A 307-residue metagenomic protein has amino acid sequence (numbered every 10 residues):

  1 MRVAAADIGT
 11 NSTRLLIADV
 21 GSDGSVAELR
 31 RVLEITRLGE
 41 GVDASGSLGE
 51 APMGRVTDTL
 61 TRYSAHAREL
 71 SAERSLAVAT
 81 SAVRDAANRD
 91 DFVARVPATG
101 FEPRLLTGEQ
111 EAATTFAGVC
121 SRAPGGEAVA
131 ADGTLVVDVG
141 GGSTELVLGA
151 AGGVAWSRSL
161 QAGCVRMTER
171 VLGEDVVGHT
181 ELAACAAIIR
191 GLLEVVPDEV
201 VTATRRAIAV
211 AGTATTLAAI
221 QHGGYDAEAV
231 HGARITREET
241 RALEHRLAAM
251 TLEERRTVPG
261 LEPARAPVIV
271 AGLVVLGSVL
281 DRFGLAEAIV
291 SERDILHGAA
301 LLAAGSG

Functional and structural regions predicted by a protein language model:
M1-A27: N-terminal basic/disordered segments at the start of proteins
V3, I17, G41-A72, A82-G133 (+1 more regions): Helical "lid/coupling" subdomains associated with nucleotide-phosphate turnover
G9-N11, E69-A72, D90, G140-G142: Short flexible coil/turn linkers enriched for glycine and charged/polar residues that connect secondary-structure
T10-S12, T80, V119, G140-L146 (+1 more regions): Ser/Thr-glycine-rich phosphate-binding loops at phosphate-binding pockets of nucleotides, nucleotide cofactors
T13, V26, T144, V154-A155: Hydrophobic residues embedded in beta-strands of well-ordered beta-sheets
G24-R37: N-terminal glycine-rich anion-binding loops that anchor highly charged ligand groups
A130-T144: Short, basic, helix/turn surface patches
